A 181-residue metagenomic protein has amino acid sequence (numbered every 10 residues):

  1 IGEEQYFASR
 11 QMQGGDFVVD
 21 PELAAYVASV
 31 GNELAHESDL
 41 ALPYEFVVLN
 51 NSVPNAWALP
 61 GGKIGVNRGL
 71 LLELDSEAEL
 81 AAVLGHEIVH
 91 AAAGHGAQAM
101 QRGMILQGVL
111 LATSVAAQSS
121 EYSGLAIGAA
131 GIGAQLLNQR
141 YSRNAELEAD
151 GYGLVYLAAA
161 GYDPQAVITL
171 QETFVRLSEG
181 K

Functional and structural regions predicted by a protein language model:
I1-K181: A Zn2+-metalloprotease active-site environment signal
